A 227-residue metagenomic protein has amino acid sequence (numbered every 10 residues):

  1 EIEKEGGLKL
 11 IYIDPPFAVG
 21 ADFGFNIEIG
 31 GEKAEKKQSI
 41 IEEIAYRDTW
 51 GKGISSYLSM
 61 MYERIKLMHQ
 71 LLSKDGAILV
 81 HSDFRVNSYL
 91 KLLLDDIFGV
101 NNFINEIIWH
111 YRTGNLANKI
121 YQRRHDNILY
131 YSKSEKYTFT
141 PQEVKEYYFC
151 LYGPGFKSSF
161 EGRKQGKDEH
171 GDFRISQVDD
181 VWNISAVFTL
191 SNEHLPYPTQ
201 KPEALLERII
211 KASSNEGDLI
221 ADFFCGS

Functional and structural regions predicted by a protein language model:
E1-S227: Core catalytic lobe of class I
